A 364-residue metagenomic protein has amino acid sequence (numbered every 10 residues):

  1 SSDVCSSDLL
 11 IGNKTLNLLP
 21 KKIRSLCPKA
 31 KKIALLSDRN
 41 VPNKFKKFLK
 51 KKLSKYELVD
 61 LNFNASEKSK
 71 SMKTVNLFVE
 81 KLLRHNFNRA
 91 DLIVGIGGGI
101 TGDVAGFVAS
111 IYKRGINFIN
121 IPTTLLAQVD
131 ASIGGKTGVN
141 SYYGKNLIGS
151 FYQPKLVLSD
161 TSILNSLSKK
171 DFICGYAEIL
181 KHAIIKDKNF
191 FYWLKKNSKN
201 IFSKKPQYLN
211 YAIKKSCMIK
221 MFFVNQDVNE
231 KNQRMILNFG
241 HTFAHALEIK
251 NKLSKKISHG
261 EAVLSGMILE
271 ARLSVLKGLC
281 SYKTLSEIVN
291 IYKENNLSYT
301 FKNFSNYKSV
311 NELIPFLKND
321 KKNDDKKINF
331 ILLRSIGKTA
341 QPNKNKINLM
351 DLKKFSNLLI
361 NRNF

Functional and structural regions predicted by a protein language model:
S1-S6: Short, small-residue-biased leader/transition segments that mark boundaries at the very start of proteins
S7-L92: ATP/NTP phosphate-donor binding region
G12, L35, S71, P122 (+3 more regions): Residue-level signal for inorganic ion chemistry
V59-L61, V94, I119-I121, L156-S159 (+1 more regions): Hydrophobic/aromatic beta-strand patches that form the interior of the parallel beta-sheet core in alpha/beta enzyme
T101-G102, G106, A244, E248: Short active-site segment of divalent metal-dependent hydrolases/proteases that encodes the spacing between
G106-K199: A glycine/threonine-rich phosphate-anchoring loop and its flanking beta-alpha core in nucleotide/phosphate-binding
A177-I179, L279-F364: C-terminal charged capping/lid subdomain of soluble metabolic enzymes
K196-N311: Active-site segments that bind and position negatively charged phosphate/pyrophosphate groups
